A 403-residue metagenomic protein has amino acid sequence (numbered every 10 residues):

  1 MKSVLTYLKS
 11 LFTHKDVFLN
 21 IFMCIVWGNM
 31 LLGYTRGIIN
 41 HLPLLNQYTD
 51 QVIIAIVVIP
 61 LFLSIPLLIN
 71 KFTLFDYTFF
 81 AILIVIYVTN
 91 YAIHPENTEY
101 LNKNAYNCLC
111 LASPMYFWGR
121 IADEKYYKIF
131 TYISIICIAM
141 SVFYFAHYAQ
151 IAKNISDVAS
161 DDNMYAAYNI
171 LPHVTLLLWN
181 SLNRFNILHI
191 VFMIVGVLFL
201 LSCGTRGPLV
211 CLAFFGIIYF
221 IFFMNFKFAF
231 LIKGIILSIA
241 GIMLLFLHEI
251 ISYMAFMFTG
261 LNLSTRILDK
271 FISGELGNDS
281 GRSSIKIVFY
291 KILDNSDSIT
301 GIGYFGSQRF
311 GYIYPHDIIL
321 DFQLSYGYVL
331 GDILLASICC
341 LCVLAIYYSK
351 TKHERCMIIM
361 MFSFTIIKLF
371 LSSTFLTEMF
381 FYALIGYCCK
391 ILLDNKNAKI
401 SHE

Functional and structural regions predicted by a protein language model:
M1-F18, K350-R355, I385-E403: A juxtamembrane structural motif centered on a specific transmembrane helix
M1-P66, I82-H94, N107, Y144-A149 (+1 more regions): N-terminal signal-anchor transmembrane segment
G28-H41, D321, S325-Y326, C356-N395: Membrane helix-loop boundary segments at the extracytoplasmic
V58-I69, L83-M140, L171-N180, F220-F226: Transmembrane alpha-helical segments and their membrane-water interfaces
L68, Y326-I366, C388-L392, N397-K399: Hydrophobic transmembrane alpha-helices and their immediate junctions
A122-I151, D162-F223: Alpha-helical transmembrane segments of multi-pass inner-membrane proteins
I151, I272-Y326, I346: Long extracytoplasmic/lumenal interhelical loops at the membrane interface of multi-pass membrane proteins
F246-S284, G306-R309: Flexible juxtamembrane loops connecting transmembrane helices in multi-pass membrane enzymes that build or modify
